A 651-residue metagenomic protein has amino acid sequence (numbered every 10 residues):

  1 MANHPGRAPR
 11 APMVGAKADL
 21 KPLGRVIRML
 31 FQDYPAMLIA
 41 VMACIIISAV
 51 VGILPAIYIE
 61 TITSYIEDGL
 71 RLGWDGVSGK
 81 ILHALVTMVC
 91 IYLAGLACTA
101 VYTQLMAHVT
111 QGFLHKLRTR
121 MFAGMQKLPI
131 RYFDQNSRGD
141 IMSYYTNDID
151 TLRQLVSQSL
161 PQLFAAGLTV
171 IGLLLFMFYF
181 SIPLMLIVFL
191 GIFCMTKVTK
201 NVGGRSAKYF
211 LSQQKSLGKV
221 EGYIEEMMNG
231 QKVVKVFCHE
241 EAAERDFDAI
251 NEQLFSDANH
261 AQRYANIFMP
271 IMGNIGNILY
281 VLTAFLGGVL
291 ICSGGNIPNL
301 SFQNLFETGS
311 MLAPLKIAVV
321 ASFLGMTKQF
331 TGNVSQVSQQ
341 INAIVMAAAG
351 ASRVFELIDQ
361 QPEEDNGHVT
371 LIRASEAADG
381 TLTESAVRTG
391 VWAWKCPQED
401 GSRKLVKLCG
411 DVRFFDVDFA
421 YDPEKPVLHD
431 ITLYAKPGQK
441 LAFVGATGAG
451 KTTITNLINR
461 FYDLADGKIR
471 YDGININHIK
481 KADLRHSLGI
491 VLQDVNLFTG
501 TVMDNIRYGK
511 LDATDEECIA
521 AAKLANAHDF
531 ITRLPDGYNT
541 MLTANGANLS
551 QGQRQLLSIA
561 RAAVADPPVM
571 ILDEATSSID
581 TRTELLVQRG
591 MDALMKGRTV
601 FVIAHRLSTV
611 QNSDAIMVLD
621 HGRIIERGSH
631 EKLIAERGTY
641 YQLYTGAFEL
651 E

Functional and structural regions predicted by a protein language model:
M1-G52, E67-T87, Y102-M106, T110 (+8 more regions): Membrane-integrated ABC transporters
P12-A16, V51-E67, C90-R138, M142 (+9 more regions): Juxtamembrane helix-loop junctions of ABC transporter transmembrane domains
D33, M37-V50, I91, Q158-S212 (+3 more regions): Transmembrane helices of ABC transporter permease
P35, I130-R131, N147-V156, L160 (+7 more regions): An intracellular "coupling" helix at the cytosolic face of ABC transporter transmembrane type-1 domains
L38-V101, F178-P183, F285, C292-I317: Transmembrane helix-loop-helix hairpins at lipid-water interfaces of multipass membrane proteins, especially the type-1
A43, C98, Y102, T110 (+4 more regions): Hydrophobic alpha-helical transmembrane segments of ABC transporter permease domains
G69-L70, F176-L190, H260, Y264-S352 (+2 more regions): Helix-loop-helix
W74, A374-E651: ABC-type nucleotide-binding domain
